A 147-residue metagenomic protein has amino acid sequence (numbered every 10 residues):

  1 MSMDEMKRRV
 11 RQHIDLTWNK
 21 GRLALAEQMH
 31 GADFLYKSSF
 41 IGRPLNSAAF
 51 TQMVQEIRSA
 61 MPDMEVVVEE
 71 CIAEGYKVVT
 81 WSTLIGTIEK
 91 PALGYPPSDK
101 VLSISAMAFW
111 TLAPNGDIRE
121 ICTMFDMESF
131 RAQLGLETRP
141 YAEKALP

Functional and structural regions predicted by a protein language model:
M1-P147: C-terminal and inter-domain tail/linker signature
